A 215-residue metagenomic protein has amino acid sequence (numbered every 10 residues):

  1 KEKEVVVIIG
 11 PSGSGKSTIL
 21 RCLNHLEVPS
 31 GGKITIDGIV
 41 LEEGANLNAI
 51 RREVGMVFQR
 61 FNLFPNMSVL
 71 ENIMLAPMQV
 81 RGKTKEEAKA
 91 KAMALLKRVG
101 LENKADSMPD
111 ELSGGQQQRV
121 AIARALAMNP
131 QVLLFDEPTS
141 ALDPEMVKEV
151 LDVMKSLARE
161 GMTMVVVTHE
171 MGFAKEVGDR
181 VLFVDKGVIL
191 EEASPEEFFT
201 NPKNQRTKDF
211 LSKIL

Functional and structural regions predicted by a protein language model:
K1-P195: ABC family nucleotide-binding domain
D185-K186, L190-E192, E196-L215: C-terminal boundary and immediately downstream tail of ABC-type ATPase nucleotide-binding domains
